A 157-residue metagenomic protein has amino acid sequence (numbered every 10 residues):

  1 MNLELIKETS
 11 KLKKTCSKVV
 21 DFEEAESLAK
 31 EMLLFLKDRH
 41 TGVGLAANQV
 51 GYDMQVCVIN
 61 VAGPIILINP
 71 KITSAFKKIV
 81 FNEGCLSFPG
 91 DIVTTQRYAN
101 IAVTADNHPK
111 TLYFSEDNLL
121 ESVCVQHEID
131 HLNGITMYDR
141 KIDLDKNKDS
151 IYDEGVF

Functional and structural regions predicted by a protein language model:
M1-F157: Positively charged
